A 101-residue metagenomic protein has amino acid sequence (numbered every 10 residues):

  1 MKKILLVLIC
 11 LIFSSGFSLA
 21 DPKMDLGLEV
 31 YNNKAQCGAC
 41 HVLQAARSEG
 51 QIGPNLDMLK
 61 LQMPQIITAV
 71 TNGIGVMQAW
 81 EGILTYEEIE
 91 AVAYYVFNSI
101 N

Functional and structural regions predicted by a protein language model:
M1-D21, N101: N-terminal export/targeting leaders of redox proteins
S14-N32, Q65: Electrostatic cytochrome c docking/interface patches
L28-E29, G38-I74: Gly/Gly-Pro-rich "capping" loops immediately C-terminal to redox-active cysteine motifs in periplasmic/lumenal
N32-V42, G75-Q78, E90-Y94: C-type cytochrome heme c attachment motif
G53, E81-G82: Short, solvent-exposed loop/turn segments at secondary-structure boundaries
N72, V76, N98-N101: Conserved amphipathic alpha-helical interaction elements at protein-protein interfaces in regulatory, energy-coupling
G82-N101: C-terminal capping alpha-helices of c-type cytochrome domains
